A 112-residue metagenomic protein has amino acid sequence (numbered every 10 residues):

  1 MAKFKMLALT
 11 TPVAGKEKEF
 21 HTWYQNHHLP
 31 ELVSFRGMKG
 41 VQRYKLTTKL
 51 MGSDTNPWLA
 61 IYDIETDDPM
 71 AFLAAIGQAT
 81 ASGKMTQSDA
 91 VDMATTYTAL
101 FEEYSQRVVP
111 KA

Functional and structural regions predicted by a protein language model:
M1-A112: Macromolecular interaction modules
